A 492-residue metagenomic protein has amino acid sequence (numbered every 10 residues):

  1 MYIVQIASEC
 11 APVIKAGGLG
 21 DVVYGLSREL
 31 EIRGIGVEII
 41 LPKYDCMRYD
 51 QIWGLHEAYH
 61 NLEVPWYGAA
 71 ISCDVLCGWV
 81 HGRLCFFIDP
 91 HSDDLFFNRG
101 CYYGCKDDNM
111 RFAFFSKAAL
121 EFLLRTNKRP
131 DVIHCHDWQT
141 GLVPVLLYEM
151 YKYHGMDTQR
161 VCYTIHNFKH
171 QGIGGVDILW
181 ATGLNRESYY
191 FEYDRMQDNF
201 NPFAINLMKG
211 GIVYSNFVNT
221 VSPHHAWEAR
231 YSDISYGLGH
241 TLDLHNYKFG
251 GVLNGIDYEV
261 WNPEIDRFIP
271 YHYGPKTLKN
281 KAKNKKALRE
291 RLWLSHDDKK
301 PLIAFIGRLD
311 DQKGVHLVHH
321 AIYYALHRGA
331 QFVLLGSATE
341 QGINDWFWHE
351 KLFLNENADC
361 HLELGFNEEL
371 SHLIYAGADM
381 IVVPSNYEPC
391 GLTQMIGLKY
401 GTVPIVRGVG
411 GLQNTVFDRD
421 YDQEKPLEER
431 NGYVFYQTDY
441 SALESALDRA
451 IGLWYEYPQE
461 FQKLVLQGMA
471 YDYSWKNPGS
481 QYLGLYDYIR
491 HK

Functional and structural regions predicted by a protein language model:
M1-K492: Catalytic cores of nucleotide-sugar-dependent glycosyltransferases that transfer UDP/GDP/TDP-activated
